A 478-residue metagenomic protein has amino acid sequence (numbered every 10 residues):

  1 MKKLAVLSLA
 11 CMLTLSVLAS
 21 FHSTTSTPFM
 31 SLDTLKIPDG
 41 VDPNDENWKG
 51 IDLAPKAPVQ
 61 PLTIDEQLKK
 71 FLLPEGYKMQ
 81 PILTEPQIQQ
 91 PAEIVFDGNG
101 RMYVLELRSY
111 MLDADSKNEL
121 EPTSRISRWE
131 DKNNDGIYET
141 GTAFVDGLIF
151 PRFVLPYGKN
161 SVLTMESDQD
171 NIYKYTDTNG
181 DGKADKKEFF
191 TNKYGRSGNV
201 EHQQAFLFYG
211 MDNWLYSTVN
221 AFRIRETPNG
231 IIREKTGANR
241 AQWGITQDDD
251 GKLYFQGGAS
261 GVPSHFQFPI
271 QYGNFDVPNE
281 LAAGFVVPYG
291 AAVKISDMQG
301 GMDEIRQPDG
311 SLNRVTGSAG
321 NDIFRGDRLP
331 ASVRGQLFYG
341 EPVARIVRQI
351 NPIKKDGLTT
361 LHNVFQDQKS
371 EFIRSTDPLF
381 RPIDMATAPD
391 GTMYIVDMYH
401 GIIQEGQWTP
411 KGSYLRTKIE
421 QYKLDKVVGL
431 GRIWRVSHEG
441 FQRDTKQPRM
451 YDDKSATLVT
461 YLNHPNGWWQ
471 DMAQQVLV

Functional and structural regions predicted by a protein language model:
M1-L4, I270: Positively charged n-region of N-terminal signal peptides that target proteins for export
L4-A5, I149: Residue-level detector of intrinsically disordered/flexible regions characterized by low predicted structural confidence
A5-S8, D65: Hydrophobic alpha-helical segments and their boundary regions
S8-S16: Bacterial N-terminal signal peptides
L15-F29: Bacterial Sec-dependent signal peptides at the C-terminal "C-region" and cleavage site
T25-V459, N463, W468-V478: Beta-propeller domains with acidic blade repeats across secreted/periplasmic ectodomains and cytosolic WD/CNH propellers
